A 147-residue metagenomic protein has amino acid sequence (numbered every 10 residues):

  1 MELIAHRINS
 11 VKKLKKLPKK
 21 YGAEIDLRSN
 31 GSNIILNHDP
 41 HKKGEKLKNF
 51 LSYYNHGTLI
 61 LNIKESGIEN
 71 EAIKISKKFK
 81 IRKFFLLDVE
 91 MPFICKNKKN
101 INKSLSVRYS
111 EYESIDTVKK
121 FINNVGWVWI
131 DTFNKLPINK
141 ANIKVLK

Functional and structural regions predicted by a protein language model:
M1-K147: Phosphate-group recognition and catalysis centered on beta-loop-alpha active-site segments
